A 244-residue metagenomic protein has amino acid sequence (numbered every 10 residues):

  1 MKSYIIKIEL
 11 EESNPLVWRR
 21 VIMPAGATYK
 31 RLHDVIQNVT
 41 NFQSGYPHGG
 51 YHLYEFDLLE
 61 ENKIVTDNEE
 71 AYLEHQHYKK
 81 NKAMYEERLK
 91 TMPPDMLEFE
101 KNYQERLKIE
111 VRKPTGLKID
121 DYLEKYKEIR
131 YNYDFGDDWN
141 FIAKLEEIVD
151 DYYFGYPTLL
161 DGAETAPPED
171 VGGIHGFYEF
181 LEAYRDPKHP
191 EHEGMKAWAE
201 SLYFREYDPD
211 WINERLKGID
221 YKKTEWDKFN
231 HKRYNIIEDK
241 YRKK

Functional and structural regions predicted by a protein language model:
M1-K244: Short linear regulatory motifs enriched in tryptophan with gly/pro/ser
